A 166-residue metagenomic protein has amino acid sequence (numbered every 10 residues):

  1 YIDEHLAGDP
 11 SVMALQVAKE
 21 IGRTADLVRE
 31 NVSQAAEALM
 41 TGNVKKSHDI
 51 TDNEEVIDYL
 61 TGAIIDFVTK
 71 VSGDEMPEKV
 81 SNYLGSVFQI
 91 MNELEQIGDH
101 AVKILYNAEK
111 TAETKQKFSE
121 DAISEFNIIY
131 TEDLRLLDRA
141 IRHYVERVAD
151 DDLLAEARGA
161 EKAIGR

Functional and structural regions predicted by a protein language model:
Y1-R166: Cytosolic, long alpha-helical scaffolding segments
